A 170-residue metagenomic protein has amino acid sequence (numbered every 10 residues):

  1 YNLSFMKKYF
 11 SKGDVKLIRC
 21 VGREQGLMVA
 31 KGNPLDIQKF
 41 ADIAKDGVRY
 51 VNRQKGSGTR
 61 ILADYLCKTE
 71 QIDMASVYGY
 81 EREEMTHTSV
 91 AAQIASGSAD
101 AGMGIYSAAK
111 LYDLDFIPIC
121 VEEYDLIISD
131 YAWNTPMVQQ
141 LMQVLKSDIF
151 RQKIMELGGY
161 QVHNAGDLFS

Functional and structural regions predicted by a protein language model:
Y1-D42: N-terminal segment of the mature folded domain
Y1-M6, A91-C120: A ligand-binding cleft/hinge motif common to bilobed small-molecule-binding domains
F5-D14, Q38-A41, K68, D148-S170: N-terminal hydrophobic or amphipathic helices and topogenic motifs
E24, Y112-Q143, N164-F169: Periplasmic-binding protein-like
G32-Q38, I72, Y131-M137: Short helix-loop capping/hinge motifs at secondary-structure junctions, enriched in acidic/polar residues
A41-I61: Short loop->beta-strand "edge-of-pocket" segments that line small-molecule binding or catalytic clefts across diverse
D73-T86: Short beta-strand-to-loop elements that line the ligand-binding cleft of bilobed periplasmic-binding protein-like
